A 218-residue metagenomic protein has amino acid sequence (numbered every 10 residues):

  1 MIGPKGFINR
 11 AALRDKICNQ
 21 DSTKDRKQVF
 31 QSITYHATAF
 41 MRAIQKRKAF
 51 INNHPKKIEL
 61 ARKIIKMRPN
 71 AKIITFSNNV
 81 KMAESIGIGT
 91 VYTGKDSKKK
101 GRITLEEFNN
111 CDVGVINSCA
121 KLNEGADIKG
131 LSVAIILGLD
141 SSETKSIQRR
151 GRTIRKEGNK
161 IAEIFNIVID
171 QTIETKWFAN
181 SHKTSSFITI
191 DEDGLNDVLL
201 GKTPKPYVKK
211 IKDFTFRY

Functional and structural regions predicted by a protein language model:
M1-R68: Interdomain helical connector at the RecA1-RecA2 junction of SF1/SF2 helicase-like NTPases
L60-I65, T104-F108, R150: Generic hydrophobic alpha-helical segments
K72-S77, K81-A126, K145-I147: Conserved helicase ATPase core of P-loop NTP-dependent helicases/translocases
K81, L122-N123, L139-S142, I154-R155 (+1 more regions): Conserved nucleotide-binding/hydrolysis micro-motifs of P-loop NTPases
G114-S118, E124-D140, K145-Q148, I161-I167: A short beta-strand element within the Helicase C-terminal
R152-S186: Conserved segment of the helicase C-terminal RecA-like domain
I190-Y218: Long, largely alpha-helical accessory region at the distal end of helicase-like NTP-driven motors
